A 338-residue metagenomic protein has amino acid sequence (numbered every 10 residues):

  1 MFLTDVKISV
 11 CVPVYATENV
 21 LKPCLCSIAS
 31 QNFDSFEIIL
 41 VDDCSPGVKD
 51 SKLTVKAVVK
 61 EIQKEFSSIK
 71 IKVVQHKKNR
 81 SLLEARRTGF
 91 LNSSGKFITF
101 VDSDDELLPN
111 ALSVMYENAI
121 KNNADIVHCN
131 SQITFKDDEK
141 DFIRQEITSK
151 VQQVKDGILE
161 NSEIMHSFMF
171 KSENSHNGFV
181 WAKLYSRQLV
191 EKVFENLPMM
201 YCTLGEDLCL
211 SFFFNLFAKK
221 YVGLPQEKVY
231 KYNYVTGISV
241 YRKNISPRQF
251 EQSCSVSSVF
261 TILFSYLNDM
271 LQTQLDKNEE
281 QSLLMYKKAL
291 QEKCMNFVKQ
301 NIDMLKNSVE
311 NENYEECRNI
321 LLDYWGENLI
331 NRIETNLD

Functional and structural regions predicted by a protein language model:
M1-S30: N-proximal low-complexity "stem/linker" segments adjacent to membrane-targeting elements
F2, L204, G223-D338: C-terminal subregions of glycosyltransferases and related glycan-biosynthesis enzymes
V6-S9, E37, C209: Cell-envelope/extracellular polymer assembly enzymes that use nucleotide-activated donors
L25-C26, K52, R87, G95 (+1 more regions): Short alpha-helix within the catalytic core of nucleotide-sugar-dependent glycosyltransferases
L25-Q75: Acidic donor-binding segment of Leloir-type glycosyltransferases
V73-S93: Glycine-rich, basic loop-to-helix element that forms the pyrophosphate-binding segment of sugar-nucleotide handling
I98: Short aromatic/hydrophobic "clamp" motif used to bind/position activated sugar donors
E106-P225, Y230-E251: Donor-binding/catalytic cores of nucleotide-activated saccharide and glycerol-phosphate transferases/polymerases
